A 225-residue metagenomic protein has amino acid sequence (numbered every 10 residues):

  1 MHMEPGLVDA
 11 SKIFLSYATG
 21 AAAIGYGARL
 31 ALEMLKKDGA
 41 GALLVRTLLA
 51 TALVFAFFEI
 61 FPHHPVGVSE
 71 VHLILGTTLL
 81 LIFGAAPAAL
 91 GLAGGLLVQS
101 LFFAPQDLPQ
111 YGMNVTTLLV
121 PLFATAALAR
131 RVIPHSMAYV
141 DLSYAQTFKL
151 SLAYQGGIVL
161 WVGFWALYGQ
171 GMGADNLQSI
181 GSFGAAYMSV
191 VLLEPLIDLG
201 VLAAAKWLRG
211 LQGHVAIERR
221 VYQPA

Functional and structural regions predicted by a protein language model:
M1-A50, F148, L152-F164: Membrane topogenic helices and adjacent juxtamembrane segments
H2-I13, R131-A216: Membrane-embedded alpha-helical hairpins and interfacial helices in multi-pass inner-membrane proteins
A18-A31, L101, N114-V159: Short helix-perturbing small/polar motifs within transmembrane alpha-helices
L43-H64: A generic, lipid-embedded transmembrane alpha helix
V45-L49, I74, A89-L90, G112 (+2 more regions): Hydrophobic alpha-helical transmembrane segments
I60-V66, A104-G112: Membrane-interface helix caps and helix-loop-helix hairpins in membrane proteins
H72-A88: Generic transmembrane alpha-helix motif of multi-pass integral membrane proteins
P109-P121, G181-V190: Alpha-helical transmembrane segments
